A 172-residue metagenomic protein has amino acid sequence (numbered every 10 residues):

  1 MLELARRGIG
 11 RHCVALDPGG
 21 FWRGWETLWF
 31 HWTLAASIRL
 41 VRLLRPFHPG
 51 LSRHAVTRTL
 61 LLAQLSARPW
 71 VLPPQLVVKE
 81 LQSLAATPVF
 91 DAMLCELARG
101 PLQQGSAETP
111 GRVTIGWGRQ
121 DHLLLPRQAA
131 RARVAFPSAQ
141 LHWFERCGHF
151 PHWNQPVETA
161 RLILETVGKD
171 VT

Functional and structural regions predicted by a protein language model:
M1-G8, C13: Short glycine-enriched nucleophile-adjacent loop and the immediately C-terminal alpha-helix near the catalytic center
G10-R11, A139, C147: Core-facing hydrophobic residues within beta-strands of well-ordered domains
G10-R45: Flexible "cap/lid" loop of the alpha/beta hydrolase fold
G24-W29, L72-P73, R127-Q128, N154-P156: Short aromatic-enriched loop/helix-cap "lid" or pocket-rim segments at secondary-structure transitions that line
P49-E108: Conserved alpha/beta-hydrolase catalytic His-Asp/Glu region
A86-V134, W143: Conserved serine/cysteine hydrolase catalytic core
L123, F144-A160: Catalytic histidine-centered segment of alpha/beta-hydrolase-like enzymes
T159, I163, V167: Hydrophobic "lid"/C-terminal helical patch of Rossmann-like NAD(P)-dependent dehydrogenase/epimerase domains
